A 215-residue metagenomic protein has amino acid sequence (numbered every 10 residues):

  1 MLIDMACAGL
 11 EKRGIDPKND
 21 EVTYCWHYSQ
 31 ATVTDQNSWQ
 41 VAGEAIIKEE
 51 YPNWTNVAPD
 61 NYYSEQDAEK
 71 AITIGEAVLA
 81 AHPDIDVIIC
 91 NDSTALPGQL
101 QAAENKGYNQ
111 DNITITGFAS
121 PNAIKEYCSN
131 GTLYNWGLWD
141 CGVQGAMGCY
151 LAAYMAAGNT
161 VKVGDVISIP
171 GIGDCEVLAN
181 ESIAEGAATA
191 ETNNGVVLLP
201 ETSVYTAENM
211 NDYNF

Functional and structural regions predicted by a protein language model:
M1-F215: A residue-level marker of the well-folded mature domains of exported/periplasmic proteins
